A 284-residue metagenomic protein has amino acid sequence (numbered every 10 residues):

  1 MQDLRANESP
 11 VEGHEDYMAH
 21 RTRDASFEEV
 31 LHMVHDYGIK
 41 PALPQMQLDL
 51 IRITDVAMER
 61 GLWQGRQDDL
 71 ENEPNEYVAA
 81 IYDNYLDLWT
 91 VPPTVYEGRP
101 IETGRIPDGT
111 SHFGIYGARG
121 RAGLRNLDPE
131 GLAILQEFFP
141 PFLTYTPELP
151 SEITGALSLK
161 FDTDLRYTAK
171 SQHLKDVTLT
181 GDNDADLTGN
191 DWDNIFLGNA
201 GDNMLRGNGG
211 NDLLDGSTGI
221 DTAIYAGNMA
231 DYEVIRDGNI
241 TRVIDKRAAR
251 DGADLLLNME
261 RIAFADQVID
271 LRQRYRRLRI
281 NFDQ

Functional and structural regions predicted by a protein language model:
M1-Q64: Acidic/His-rich structured neighborhood in mature extracellular/periplasmic domains
D16-D24, G65-E73, R121, R125: Short, charged/polar micro-motifs that form catalytic or ligand-binding hotspots
T22, S26, N75-V78, Y82 (+1 more regions): Stable alpha-helical elements in mature extracytoplasmic
G38-H112: Post-HExxH zinc-binding segment in Zn-dependent metallohydrolases
Y82-Q172, D176, I195-L197: Pan-zinc metallopeptidase signature
F161-I224, A230-E233, G238-R250, I262 (+1 more regions): Glycine- and aspartate-rich repeat motifs characteristic of hemolysin/RTX-like Ca2+-binding segments in secreted
E260-R276: Short, low-complexity export/processing leader segments characterized by acidic and small residues
